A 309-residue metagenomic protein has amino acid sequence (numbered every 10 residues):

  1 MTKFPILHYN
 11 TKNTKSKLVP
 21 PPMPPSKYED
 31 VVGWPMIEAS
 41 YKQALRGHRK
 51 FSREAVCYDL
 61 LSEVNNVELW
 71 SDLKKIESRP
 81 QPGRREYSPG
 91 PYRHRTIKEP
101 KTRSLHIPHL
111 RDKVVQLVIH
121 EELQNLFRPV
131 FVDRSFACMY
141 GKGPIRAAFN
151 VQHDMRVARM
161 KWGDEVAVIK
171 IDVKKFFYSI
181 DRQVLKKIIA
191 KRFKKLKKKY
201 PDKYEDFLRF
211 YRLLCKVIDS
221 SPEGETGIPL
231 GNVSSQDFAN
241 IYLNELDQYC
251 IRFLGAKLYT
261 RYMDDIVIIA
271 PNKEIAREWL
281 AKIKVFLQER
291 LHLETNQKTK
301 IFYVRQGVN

Functional and structural regions predicted by a protein language model:
M1-S78: Non-catalytic, polymerase-adjacent accessory regions of viral genome-replication enzymes
K27, H120-D181: Active-site-proximal segment of RNA-dependent polymerases
R49-V56, G90-Q116, V130-G143, V217-N240: Short, conserved non-catalytic motifs in the polymerase core
E63-K101: Active-site-flanking structural segment that lines cofactor/substrate pockets
V67, P108, D112-H120, I145 (+5 more regions): Non-catalytic, well-ordered alpha-helical scaffold segments
P89-P91, L293-K300: A short coil-to-beta-strand element that immediately follows conserved catalytic motifs
D154, A158-M263, V267-Q288, L293 (+1 more regions): Conserved polymerase palm-domain catalytic core
Q297-N309: Short, conserved micro-motifs composed of acidic
